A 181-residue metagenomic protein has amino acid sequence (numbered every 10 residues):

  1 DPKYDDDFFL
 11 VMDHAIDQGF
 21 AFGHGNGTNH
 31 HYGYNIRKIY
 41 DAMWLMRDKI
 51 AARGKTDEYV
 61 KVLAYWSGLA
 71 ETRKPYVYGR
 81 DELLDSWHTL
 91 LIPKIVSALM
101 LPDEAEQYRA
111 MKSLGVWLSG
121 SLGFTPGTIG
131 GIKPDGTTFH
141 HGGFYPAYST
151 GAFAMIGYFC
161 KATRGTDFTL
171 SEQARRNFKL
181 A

Functional and structural regions predicted by a protein language model:
D1-A181: Aromatic-lined, polymer-binding surfaces characteristic of secreted/periplasmic polysaccharide-degrading enzymes
